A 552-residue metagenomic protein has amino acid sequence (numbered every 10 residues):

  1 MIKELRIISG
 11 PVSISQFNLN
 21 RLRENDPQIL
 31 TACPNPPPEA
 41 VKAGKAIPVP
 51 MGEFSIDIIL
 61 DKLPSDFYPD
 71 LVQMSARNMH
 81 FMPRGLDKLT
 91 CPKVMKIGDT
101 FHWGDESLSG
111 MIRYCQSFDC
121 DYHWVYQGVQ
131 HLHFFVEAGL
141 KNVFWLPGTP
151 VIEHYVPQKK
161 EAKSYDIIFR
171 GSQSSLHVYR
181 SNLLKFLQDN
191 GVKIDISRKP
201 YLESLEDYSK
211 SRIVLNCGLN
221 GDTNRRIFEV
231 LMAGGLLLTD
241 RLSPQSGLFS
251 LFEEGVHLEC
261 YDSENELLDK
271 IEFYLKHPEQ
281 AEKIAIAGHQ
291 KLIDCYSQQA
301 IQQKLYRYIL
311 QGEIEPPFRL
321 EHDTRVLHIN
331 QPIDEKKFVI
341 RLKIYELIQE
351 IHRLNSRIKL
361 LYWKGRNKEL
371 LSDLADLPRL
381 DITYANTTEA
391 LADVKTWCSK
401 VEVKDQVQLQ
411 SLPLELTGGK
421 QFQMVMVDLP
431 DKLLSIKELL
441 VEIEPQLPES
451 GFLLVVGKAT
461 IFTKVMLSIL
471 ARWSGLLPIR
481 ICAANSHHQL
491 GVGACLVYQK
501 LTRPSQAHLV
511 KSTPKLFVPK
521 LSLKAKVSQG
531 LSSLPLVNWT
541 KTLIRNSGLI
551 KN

Functional and structural regions predicted by a protein language model:
M1-K62, D66-F67, L71-K88, P92-E254 (+1 more regions): Nucleotide-sugar donor-binding catalytic core of glycosyltransferases
E4, R21, T324-N330, Q489-N552: Membrane-proximal basic amphipathic "stem/tether" segments
H257-E264, Y274-P278: Conserved acidic donor-binding segment of nucleotide-sugar-dependent glycosyltransferases
D269-F338, T502-K524: C-terminal amphipathic helix plus adjacent low-complexity, charged tail appended to glycosyltransferase catalytic
L327-S356: Class I SAM-dependent methyltransferase Rossmann-like catalytic core, especially the SAM/SAH-binding loop
K368-D405: Class I SAM-dependent methyltransferase SAM/SAH-binding core
E415-V425: A short acidic, Gly/Pro-enriched loop at the edge of an enzyme's catalytic core that lines a small-molecule cofactor
K437-F452: A short glycine-rich, Lys/Arg-flanked "PGG" loop and its adjoining helix->strand segment in the class I
